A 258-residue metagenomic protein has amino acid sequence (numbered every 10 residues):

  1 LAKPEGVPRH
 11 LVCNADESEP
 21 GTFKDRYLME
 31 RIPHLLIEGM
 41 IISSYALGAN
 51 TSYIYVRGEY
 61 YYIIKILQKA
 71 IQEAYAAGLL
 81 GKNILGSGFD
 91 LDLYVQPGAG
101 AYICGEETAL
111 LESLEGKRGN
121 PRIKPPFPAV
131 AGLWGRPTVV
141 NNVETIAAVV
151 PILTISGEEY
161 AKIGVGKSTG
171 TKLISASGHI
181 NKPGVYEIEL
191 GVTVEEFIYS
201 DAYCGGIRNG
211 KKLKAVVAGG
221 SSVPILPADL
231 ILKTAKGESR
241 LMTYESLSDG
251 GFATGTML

Functional and structural regions predicted by a protein language model:
L1, S52, Y203-S221: Short loop-to-beta-strand transition segments
L1-R9: N-terminal glycine-rich phosphate/pyrophosphate-binding loops that anchor nucleotide-derived ligands and cofactors
V7, A15, K24-L28, N50-S52 (+5 more regions): Ferredoxin-type iron-sulfur electron-transfer modules in oxidoreductases and energy-metabolism complexes
V7, I64-L190, G206-R208: Hydrophobic alpha-helical positions that pack around
D16-E19, H34, L47, G98-A101 (+9 more regions): Short, glycine-/Ser/Thr-/acidic-enriched flexible segments
H34-I37, I41-G58, R208-K214: Glycine-rich phosphate/pyrophosphate-binding loops and their adjacent beta-strand/loop elements at enzyme active sites
I37-S43, L190-R208: Short amphipathic, charge-patterned alpha-helical segments
R57-E59, S87-G98, G166, G170 (+1 more regions): A glycine-rich phosphate-binding loop feature that marks nucleotide/adenosyl-phosphate handling sites
